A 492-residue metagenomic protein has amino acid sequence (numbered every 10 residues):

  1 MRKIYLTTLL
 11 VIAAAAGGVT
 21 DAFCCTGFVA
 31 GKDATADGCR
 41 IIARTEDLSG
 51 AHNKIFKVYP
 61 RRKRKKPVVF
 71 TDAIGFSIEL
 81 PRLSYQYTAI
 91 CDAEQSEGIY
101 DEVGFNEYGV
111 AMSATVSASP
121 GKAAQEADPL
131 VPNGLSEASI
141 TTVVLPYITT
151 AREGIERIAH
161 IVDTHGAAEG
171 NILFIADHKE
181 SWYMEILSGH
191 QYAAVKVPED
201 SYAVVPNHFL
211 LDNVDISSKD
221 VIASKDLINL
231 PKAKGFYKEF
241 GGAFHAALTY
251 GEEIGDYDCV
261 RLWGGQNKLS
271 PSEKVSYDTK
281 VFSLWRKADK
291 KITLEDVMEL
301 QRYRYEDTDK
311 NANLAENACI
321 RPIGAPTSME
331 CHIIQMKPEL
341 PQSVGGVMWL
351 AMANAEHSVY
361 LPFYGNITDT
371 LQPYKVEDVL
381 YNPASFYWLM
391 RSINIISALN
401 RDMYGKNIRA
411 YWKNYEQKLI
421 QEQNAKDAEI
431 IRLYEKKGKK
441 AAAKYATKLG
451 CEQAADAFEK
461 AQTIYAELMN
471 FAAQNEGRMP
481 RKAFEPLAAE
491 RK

Functional and structural regions predicted by a protein language model:
M1-T8: Bacterial N-terminal signal peptides that target proteins for export
A14-A22: C-terminal segment of classical bacterial N-terminal signal peptides
F23-E137, R157-A288: A contiguous strand-loop segment
T141-Y147: Short, well-ordered beta-strand elements within core beta-sheets of diverse protein domains
G154-D163, V297-Q301: Short, well-structured alpha-helical segments that form the helix of a local strand-helix-strand
L262-N317, R321-P326, Y415, Q421-R432: Accessory, solvent-exposed terminal regions and/or long lumenal/extracellular loops of proteins
A312-K436: Substrate-recognition/cap regions that form aromatic- and gly/pro-loop-enriched pockets for small-molecule ligands
K413-K492: Histidine-centered catalytic/metal-binding microenvironments
